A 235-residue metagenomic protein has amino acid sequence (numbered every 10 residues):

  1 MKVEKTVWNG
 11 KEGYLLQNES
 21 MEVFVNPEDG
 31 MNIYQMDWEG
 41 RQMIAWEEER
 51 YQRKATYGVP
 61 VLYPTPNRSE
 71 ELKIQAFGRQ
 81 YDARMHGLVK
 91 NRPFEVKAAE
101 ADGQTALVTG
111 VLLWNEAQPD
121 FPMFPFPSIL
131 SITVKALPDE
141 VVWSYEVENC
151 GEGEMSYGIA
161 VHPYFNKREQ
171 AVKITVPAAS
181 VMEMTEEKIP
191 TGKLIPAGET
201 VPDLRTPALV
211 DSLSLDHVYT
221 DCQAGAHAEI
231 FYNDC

Functional and structural regions predicted by a protein language model:
M1-E4, F77-P138: Extended, loop-rich substrate-binding clefts of extracytoplasmic carbohydrate-active enzymes
M1-P60, P64-K73, Q80-R84, A226-C235: Beta-strand-rich N-terminal accessory domains
T6-N9, T65-N67, V89-R92, P125-I129 (+2 more regions): Short solvent-exposed loop/turn micro-motifs enriched in small/polar/acidic residues
Y14, Q104-V108, V141-W143, A228: Hydrophobic residues embedded in beta-strands of well-ordered beta-sheets
V25, Q35-M36, G110, V142-S144: Short hydrophobic/aromatic-rich beta-strand segments that constitute the beta-sheet cores of beta-sandwich/beta-barrel
P27, W114-Y157, V161-R168: Acidic, contiguous internal or C-terminal segments within carbohydrate-active enzymes that form a structured patch used
Q42-A55, L88-P93, T175-S180, P190-K193: Glycine-rich, pocket-lining loop/helix-strand segments that form or immediately flank
E154-M155, Y164-C235: Active-site/ligand-binding surface loops and adjacent short beta/alpha elements that line catalytic pockets across
